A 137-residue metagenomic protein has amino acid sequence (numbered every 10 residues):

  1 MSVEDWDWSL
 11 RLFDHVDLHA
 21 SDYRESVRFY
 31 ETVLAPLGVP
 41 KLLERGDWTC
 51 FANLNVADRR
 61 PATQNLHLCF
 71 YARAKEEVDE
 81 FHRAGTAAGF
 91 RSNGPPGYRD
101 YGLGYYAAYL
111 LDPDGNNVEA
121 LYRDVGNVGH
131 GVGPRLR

Functional and structural regions predicted by a protein language model:
M1-V27, L68, D124-R137: N-terminal beta-strand motif that seeds the catalytic metal site of vicinal oxygen chelate
V3-D7, A52-A88: Long, continuous compositionally biased terminal/linker segments
D17-N55: Core segments of cupin and vicinal oxygen chelate
A20-E25, F70-D114: Vicinal oxygen chelate
D47, Y98, L121-R123: Residue-level structural signal for beta-strand termini and adjacent loop
L103, Y109, A120-N127: Short beta->alpha transition motifs characteristic of CBS
